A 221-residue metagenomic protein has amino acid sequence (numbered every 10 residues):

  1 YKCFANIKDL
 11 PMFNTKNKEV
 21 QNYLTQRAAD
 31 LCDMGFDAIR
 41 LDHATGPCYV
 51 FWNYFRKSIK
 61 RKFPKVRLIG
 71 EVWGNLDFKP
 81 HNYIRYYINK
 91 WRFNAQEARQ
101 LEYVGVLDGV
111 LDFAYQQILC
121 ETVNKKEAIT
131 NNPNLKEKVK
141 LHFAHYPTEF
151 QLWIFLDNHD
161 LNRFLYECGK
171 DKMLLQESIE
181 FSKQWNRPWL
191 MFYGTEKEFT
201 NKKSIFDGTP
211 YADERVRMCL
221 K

Functional and structural regions predicted by a protein language model:
Y1-L24: Chitinase-like catalytic core of GlcNAc-active glycosidases
V20, T25-D37: A conserved hydrophobic secondary-structure block that centers on an alpha-helix together with its immediately flanking
Q26-A29, D42-T148, L152, D171-K172 (+2 more regions): Active-site-proximal helices and loops of the catalytic beta/alpha 8
F36, R187-P188: A structural motif
A38-A44, F164-L165: Short catalytic-loop micro-motif centered on adjacent basic/acidic residues
E127, N162-E167: Surface-exposed cleft-lining segments at the edges of enzyme active sites
Q184: Conserved active-site segments centered on acidic
